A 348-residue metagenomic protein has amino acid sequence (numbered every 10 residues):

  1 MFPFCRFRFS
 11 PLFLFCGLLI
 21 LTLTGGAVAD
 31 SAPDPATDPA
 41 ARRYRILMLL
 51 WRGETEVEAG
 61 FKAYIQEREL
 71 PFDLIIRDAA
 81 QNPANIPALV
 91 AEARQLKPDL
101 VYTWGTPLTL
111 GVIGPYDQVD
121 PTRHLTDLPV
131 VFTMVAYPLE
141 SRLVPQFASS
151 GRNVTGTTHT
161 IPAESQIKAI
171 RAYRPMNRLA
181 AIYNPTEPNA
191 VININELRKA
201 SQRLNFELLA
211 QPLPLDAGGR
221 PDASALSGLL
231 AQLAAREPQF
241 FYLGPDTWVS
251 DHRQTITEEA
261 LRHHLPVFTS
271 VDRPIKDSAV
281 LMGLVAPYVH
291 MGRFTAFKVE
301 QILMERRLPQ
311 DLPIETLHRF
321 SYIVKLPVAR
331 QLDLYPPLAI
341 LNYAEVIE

Functional and structural regions predicted by a protein language model:
M1-F7: N-terminal secretory signal peptides that target proteins for export/translocation
R6, G17-L18, G26-A27, E54: Intrinsically disordered, low-complexity regions
F7-L12, P33: Serine/proline-rich low-complexity intrinsically disordered segments, especially terminal tails, linkers
P11-L23: Bacterial N-terminal signal peptides
A27-E348: Short hydrophobic alpha-helices and adjacent helix-cap/hinge residues
